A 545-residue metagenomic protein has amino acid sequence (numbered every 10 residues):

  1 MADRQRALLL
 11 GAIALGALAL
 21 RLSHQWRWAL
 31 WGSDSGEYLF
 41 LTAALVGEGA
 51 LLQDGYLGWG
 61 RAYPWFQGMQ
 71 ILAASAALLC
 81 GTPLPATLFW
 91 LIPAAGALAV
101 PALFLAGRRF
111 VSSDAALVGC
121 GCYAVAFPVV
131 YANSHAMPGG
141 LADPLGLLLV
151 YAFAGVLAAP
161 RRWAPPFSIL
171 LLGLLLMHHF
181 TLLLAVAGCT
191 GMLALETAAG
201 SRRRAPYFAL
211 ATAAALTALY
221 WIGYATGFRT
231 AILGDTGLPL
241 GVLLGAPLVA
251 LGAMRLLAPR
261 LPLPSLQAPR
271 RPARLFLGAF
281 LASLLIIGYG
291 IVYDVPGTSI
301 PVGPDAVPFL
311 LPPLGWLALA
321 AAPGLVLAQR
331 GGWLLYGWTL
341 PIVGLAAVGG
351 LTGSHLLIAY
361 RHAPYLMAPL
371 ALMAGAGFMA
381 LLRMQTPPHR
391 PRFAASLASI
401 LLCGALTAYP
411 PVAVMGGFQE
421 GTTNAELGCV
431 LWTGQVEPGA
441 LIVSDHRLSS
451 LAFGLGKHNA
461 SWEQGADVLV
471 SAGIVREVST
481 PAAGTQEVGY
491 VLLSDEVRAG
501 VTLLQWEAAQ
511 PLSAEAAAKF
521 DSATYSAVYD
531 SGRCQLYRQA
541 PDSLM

Functional and structural regions predicted by a protein language model:
D3-S33, L216-Y224, A282-I287, C403-L406: Transmembrane signal-anchor helices characteristic of membrane glycosylation enzymes that use polyprenol
R6-L147, A152, Y360-Y365, M415-T422: Active-site lumenal/periplasmic loops and adjacent helix-entry segments of GT-C-fold, multi-pass membrane
A14-G16, F208-L216, L266-T298, L327-T352: Transmembrane alpha-helix segments characteristic of polytopic inner-membrane glycan-assembly/cell-envelope
P101, R109, G139, A376 (+2 more regions): Extracytoplasmic
L147-W163, M192-S201: Membrane-interface transmembrane helices that cradle and orient dolichyl/undecaprenyl
W163-H179, T190, A211-I222: Membrane-interface alpha helices of multi-pass inner-membrane proteins
L183, P308-L319, S354-T386, C534: Hydrophobic/aromatic-rich transmembrane helices and adjacent perimembrane loops
L193-A194, P247-V292, L311-G331: Hydrophobic, aromatic-rich transmembrane alpha-helices and their immediate juxtamembrane boundary segments
